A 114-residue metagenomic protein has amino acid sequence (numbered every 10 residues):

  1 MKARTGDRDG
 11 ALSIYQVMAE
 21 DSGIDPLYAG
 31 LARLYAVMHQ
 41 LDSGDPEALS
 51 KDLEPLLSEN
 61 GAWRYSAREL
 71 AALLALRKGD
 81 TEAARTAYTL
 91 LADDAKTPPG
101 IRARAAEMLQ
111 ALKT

Functional and structural regions predicted by a protein language model:
K2-T114: Soluble extracytoplasmic domains of inner/organellar membrane proteins
